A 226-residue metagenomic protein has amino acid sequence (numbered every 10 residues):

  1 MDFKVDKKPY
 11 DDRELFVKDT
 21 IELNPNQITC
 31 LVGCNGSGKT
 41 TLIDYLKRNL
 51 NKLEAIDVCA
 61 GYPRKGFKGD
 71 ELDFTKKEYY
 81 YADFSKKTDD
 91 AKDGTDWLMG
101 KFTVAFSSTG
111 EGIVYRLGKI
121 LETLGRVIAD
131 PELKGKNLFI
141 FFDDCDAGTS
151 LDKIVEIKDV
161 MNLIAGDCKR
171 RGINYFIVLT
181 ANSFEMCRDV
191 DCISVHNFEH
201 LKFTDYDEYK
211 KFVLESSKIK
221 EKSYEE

Functional and structural regions predicted by a protein language model:
M1-T20: N-terminal pre-Walker A segment at the start of P-loop NTPase domains
L23-P25: Conserved hydrophobic segment flanking the Walker A/P-loop of ABC-type ATPase nucleotide-binding domains
Q27-V32, T40-S108, G112-Y115: ABC ATPase nucleotide-binding domain signature region
I28-C30, N137-F139, F176: Residue-level preference for the first positions of well-ordered beta-strands
S37: ATP-binding Walker
K52-A55, T123-G135, N162-G172: Alpha-helix termini
K65, D73, A82-T95, E156-E226: C-terminal lobe/lid and adjacent interdomain/linker elements of RecA-like ASCE P-loop ATPase modules
T95-G135, D143-V155: Conserved ABC ATPase signature
